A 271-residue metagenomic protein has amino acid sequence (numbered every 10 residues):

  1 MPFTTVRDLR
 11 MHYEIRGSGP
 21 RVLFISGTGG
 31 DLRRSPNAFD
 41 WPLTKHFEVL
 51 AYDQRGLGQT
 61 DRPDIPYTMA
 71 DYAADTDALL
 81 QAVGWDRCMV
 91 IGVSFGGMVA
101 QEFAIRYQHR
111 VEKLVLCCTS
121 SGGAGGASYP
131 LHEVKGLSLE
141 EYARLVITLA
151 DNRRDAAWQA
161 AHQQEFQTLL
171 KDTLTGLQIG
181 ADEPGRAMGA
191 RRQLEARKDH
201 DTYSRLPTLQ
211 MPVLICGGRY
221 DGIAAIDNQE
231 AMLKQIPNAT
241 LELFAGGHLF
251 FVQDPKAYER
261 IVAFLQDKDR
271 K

Functional and structural regions predicted by a protein language model:
V6-D61: Conserved HGGG/HGGXW glycine-rich cap/lid loop of the alpha/beta-hydrolase fold
A51-I91: Active-site loop/oxyanion-hole signature of alpha/beta-hydrolase fold enzymes
G92, G96, A100: Gly/Ala-rich beta-loop-alpha elbow adjacent to hydrolase catalytic centers
I105, E112-R144: Flexible "cap/lid" loop of the alpha/beta hydrolase fold
I147-E195, R205: Conserved alpha/beta-hydrolase catalytic His-Asp/Glu region
L209, I215-G217: Short beta-strand/loop motif that positions the catalytic acidic residue of the alpha/beta-hydrolase fold
G222-N228: Conserved alpha/beta-hydrolase "acid-adjacent" motif
A239-K271: Catalytic active-site module of serine/aspartate enzymes centered on a nucleophile-bearing elbow/loop
